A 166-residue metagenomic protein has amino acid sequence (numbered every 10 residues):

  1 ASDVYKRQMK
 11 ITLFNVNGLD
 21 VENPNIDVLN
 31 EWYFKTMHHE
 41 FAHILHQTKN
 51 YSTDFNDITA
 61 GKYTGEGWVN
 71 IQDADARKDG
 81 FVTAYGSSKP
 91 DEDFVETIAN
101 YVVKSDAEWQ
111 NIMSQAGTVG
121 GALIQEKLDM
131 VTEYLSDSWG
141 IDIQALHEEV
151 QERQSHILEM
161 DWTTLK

Functional and structural regions predicted by a protein language model:
A1-Y5: Short, small-residue-biased leader/transition segments that mark boundaries at the very start of proteins
K6-L19: A structural/positional concept
V16-M37: Short pre-active-site segment immediately N-terminal to the catalytic Zn-binding motif
V28, W32, V82-K89, T118: Short, solvent-exposed segments of well-ordered alpha helices
E31-Y51, V95: Active-site recognition of the HExxH zinc-binding catalytic motif
F34, D91, K127: Hydrophobic (often cysteine-bearing) scaffold residues that line and stabilize catalytic clefts of nucleotide/cofactor
K49-A107: Post-HExxH zinc-binding segment in Zn-dependent metallohydrolases
E96-K166: Pan-zinc metallopeptidase signature
